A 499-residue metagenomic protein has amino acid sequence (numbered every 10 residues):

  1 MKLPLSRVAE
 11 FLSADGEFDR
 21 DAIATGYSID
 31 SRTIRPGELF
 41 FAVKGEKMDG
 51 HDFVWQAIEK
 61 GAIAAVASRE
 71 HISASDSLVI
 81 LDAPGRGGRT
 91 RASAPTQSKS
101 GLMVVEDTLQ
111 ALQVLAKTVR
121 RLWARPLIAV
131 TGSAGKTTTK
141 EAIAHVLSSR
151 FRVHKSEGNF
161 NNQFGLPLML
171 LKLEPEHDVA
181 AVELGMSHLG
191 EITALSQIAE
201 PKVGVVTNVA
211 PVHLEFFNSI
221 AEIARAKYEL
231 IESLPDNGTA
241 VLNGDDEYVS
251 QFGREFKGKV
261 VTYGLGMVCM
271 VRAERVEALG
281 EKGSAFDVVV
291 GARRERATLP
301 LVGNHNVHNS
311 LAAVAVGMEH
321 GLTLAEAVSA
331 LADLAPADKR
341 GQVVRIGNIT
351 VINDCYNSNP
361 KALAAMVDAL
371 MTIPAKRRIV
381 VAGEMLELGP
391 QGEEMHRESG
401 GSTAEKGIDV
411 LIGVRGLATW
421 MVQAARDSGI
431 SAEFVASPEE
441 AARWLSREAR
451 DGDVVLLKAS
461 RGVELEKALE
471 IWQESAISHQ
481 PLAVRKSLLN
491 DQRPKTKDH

Functional and structural regions predicted by a protein language model:
M1-L112, I373, G401-S402, K406-G416 (+2 more regions): N-terminal leader/targeting and accessory segments in enzymes
V8, E38, A57, L115 (+14 more regions): Residue-level signal for inorganic ion chemistry
F11, S68-S73, L81-D82, A92 (+7 more regions): Acidic, Mg2+-coordinating active-site environments of NTP-dependent enzymes
G45-M48, A337-K339, C355-I430, F434 (+2 more regions): Active-site beta-alpha connecting loops in nucleotide-dependent enzymes
S77-L78, A441-E448: Short amphipathic alpha-helix with an adjacent loop that forms part of the alpha/beta core around
R89-R91, Q97, V104, T108-G244 (+5 more regions): Phosphate-binding loop of NTP-binding sites
L102-D107, A432-A441: Short acidic-hydrophobic, aromatic-tinged amphipathic segments that line or gate anion-handling sites
V130, L147, D338-Q342, L363 (+2 more regions): ATP-dependent carboxylate/acyl-activation modules
